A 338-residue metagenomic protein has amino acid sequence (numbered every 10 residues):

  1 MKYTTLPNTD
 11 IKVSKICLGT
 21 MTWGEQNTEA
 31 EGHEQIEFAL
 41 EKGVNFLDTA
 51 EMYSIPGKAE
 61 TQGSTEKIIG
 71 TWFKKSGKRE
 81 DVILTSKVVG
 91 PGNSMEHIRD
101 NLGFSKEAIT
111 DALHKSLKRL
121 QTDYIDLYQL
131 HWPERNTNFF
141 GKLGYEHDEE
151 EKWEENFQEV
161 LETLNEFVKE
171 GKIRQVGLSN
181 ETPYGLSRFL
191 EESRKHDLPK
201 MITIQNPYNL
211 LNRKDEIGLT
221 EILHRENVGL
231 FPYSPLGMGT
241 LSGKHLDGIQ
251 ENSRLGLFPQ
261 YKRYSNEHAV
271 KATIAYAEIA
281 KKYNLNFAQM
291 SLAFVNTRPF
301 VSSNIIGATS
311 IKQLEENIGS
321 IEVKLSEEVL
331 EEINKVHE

Functional and structural regions predicted by a protein language model:
M1-K87, D123, K169: N-terminal binding-site loop/beta-alpha segment at the start of enzyme catalytic domains that lines or forms
Y3, P133-K335: Beta/alpha (TIM)-barrel catalytic core signal, keyed to glycine-rich beta->alpha loops juxtaposed to Asp/Glu that bind
P7-Q26, T85-D100, Q129, R135-G144: N-terminal small/glycine-rich loop or linker at the start of catalytic domains across soluble metabolic enzymes
K15, F46, Y124-L127, Q175 (+2 more regions): Residues at the N-termini of beta-strands
T20-A30, E96-E107, D148-E155: Active-site mouth loops of central-metabolism enzymes
T28-A39, S105-R119, L186-E191: Short, acidic/polar
S94-Q129: Active-site gating/metal-coordination segments in enzymes
